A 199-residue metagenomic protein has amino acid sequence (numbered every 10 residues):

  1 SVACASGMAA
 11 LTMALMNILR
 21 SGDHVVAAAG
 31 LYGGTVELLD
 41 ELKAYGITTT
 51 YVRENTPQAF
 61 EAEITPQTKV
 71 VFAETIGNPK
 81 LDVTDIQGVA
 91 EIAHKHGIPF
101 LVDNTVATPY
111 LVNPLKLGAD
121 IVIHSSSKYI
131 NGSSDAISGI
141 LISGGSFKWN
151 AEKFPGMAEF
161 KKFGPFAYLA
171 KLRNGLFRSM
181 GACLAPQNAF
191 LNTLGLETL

Functional and structural regions predicted by a protein language model:
V2-L199: Conserved PLP-enzyme active-site core in the AAT-like
